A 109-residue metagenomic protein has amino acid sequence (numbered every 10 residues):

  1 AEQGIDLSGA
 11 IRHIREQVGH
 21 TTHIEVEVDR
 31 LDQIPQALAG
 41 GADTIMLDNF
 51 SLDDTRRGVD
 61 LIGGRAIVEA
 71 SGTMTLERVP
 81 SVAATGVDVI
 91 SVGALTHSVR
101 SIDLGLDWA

Functional and structural regions predicted by a protein language model:
A1-D54: Glycine- and Gly-Pro-enriched alpha-helical subdomains that act as flexible, kink-prone "lid/hinge" or packing modules
R12-R15, R30, R56-R57, R65 (+2 more regions): Arginine residue identity/basic-tract feature
H13-E16, G41-D43, L61-G63, A84-V87 (+1 more regions): Short, solvent-exposed amphipathic alpha-helical segments in soluble enzyme and RNA/protein-processing domains
R15-E25, G58-T73: Short beta-strand/loop segments at the ligand-binding rim of alpha/beta enzyme cores
V26, Q33, R56, S101-G105 (+1 more regions): A sequence-level detector of short, solvent-exposed, charge-rich linear segments
L31-G41, F50-D60, M74-V92: Catalytic cores of alpha/beta
G64-S71, T75-A109: Alpha/beta catalytic cores of nucleotide-metabolism and tRNA/nucleoside-modifying enzymes
